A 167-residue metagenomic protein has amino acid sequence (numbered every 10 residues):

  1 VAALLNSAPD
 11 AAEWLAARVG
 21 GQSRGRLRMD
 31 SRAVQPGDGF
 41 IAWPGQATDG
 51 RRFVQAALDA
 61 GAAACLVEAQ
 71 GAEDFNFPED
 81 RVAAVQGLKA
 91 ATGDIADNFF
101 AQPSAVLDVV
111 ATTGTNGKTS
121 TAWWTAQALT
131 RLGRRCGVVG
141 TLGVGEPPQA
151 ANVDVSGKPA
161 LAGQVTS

Functional and structural regions predicted by a protein language model:
V1-D94: N-terminal leader/targeting and accessory segments in enzymes
D10, A91-S167: Phosphate-binding loop of NTP-binding sites
